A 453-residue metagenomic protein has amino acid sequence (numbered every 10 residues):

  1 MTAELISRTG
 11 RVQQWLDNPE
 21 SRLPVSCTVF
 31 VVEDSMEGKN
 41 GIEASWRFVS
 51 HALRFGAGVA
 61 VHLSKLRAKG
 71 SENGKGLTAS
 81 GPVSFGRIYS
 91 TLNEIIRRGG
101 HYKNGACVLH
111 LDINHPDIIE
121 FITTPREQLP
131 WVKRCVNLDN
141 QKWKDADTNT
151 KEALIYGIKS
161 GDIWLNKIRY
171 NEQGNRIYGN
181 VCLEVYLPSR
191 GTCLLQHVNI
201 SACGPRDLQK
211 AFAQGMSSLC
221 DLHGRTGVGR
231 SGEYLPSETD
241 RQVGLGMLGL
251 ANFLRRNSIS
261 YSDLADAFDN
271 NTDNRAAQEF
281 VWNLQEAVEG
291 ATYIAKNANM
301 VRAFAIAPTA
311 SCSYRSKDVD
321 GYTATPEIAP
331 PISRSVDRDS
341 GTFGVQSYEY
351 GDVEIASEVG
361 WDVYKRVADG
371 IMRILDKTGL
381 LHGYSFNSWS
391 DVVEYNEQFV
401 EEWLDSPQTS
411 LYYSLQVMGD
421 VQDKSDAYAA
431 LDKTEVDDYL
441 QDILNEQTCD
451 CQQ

Functional and structural regions predicted by a protein language model:
M1-Q453: Long, C-terminal-biased catalytic regions of enzyme "large/alpha" subunits
